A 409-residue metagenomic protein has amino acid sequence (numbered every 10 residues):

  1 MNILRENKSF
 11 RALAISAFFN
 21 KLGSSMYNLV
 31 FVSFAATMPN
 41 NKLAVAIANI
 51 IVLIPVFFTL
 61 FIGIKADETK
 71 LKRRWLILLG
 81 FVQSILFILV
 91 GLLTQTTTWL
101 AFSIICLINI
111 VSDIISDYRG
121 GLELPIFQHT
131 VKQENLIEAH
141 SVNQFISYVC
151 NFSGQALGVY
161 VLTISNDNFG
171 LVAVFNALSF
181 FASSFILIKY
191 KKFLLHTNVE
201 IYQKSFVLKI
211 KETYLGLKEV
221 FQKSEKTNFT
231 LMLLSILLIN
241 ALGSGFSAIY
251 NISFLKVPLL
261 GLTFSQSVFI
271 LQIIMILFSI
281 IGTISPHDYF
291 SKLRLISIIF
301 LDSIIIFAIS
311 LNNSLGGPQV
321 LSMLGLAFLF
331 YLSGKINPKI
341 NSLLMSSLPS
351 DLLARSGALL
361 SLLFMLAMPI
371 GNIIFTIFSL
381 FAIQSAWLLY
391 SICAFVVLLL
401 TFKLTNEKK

Functional and structural regions predicted by a protein language model:
M1-F10, F193-L233: Juxtamembrane intracellular "pre-TM" segments in multi-pass secondary transporters
A12, L43-I47, R74, I104 (+7 more regions): Residue-level recognition of membrane-helix boundary sites in multi-pass small-molecule transporters
A12-N28, I50-I64, L76-V82, I104-T163 (+5 more regions): Substrate-agnostic recognition of the 12-TM MFS/MFS-like secondary transporter fold
Y27-I54: Extracellular/periplasmic helix-loop-helix junction of adjacent transmembrane segments in MFS-like secondary
V32-M38, T94-T96, N151-A173, K256 (+1 more regions): Transmembrane alpha-helix termini and helix-breaking/packing motifs in multi-pass membrane transporters
I64-D67, K72-S84, L89, S244 (+1 more regions): C-terminal transmembrane bundle of multi-pass solute transporters/carriers
F169-L171, Y214-I281: A single, central transmembrane helix in multi-pass transporters
A173, A177-Q203, K403-K409: Helix-loop junctions on the cytosolic side of multi-pass membrane transporters, especially the intracellular loop
